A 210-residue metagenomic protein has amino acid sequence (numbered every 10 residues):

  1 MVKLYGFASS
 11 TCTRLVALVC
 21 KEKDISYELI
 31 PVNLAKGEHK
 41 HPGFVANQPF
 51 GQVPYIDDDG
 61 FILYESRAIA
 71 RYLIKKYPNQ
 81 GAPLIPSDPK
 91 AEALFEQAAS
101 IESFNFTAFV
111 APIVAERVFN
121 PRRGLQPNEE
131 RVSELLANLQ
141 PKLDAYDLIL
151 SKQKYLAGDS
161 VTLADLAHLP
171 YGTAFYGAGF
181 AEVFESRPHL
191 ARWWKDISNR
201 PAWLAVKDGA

Functional and structural regions predicted by a protein language model:
M1-S133, A137: GST-like domain detector, emphasizing the conserved glutathione-binding G-site in the N-terminal thioredoxin-like
R14, K21, S151, Y176 (+1 more regions): Short polybasic/polar patches that bind polyanions
I74, Y171-G172, K207: Active-site-flanking alpha-helical
N79-Q80, L148-D159, P201-K207: Surface-exposed helix-capping loop/turn segments at secondary-structure junctions
I85, A205-A210: Short, flexible loop/turn segments with low-complexity composition
A98, F104-D196: GST-like fold's C-terminal all-alpha helical module
